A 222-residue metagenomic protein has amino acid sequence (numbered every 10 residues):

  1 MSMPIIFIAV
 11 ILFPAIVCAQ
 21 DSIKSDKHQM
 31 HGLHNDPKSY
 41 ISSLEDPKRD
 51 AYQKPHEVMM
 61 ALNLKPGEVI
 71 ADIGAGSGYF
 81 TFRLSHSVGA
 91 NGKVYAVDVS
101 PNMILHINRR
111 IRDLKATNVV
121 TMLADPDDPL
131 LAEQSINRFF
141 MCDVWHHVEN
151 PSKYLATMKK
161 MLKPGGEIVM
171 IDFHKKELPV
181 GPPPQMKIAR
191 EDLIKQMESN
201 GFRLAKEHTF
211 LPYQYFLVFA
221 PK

Functional and structural regions predicted by a protein language model:
D21-A71: Class I SAM-dependent transferase core
E68, G92, G166: Glycine-centered, small-residue-biased loops immediately flanking beta-strands in adenine/cofactor-binding cores
I70, F139-F140: Hydrophobic beta-strand segment of the Class I
A71-P129: Class I SAM-dependent methyltransferase SAM/SAH-binding core
S85-H86, S152-E167: A short glycine-rich, Lys/Arg-flanked "PGG" loop and its adjoining helix->strand segment in the class I
P129-F139: A short acidic, Gly/Pro-enriched loop at the edge of an enzyme's catalytic core that lines a small-molecule cofactor
E167-I194: Conserved class I S-adenosyl-L-methionine
N200, K206-K222: Core SAM-dependent methyltransferase catalytic element
